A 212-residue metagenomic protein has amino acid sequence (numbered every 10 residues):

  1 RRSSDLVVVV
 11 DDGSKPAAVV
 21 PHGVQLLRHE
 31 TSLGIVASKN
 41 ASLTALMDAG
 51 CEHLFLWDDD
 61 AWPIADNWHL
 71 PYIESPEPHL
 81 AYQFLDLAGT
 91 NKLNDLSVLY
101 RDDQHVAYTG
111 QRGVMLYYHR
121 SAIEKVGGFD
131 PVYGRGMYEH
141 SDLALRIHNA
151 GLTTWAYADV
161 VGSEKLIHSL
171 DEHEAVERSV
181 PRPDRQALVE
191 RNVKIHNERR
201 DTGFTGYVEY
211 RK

Functional and structural regions predicted by a protein language model:
R1-S3: Short, small-residue-biased leader/transition segments that mark boundaries at the very start of proteins
D11-K15, L33, D60: Conserved short acidic donor-positioning loop in nucleotide-sugar-dependent glycosyltransferases
K15-G23: Acidic helix N-cap motif at the loop->helix transition within catalytic regions of sugar-transfer enzymes
A18, K39, A65-H69: Acidic donor-diphosphate engagement hotspot in glycosyltransferases and nucleotidyltransferases that stabilizes
E30-L46: Glycine-rich, basic loop-to-helix element that forms the pyrophosphate-binding segment of sugar-nucleotide handling
C51-W62: Short beta-strand-to-loop acidic/aromatic patch adjacent to the donor-nucleotide binding site
I64-P131: Conserved catalytic core of nucleotide-sugar-dependent glycosyltransferases
V132-K212: C-terminal catalytic/acceptor-binding lobe
